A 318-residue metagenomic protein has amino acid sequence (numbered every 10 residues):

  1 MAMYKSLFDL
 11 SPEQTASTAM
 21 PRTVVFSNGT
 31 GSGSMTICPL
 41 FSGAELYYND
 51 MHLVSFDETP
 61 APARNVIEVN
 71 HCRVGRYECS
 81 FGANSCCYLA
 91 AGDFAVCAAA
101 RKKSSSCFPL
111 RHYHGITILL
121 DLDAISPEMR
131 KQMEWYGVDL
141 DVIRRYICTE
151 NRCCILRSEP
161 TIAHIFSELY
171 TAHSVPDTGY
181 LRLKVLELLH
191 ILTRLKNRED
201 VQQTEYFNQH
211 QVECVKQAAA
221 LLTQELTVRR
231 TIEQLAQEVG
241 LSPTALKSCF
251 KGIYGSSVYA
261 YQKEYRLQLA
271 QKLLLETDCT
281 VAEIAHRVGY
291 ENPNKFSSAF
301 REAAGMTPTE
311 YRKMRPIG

Functional and structural regions predicted by a protein language model:
M1-A63: N-terminal low-complexity or simple alpha-helical regulatory segments that function as activation/interaction modules
E45-Y47, N65, H112-I116: Short beta-strand micro-motifs in enzyme catalytic cores
D50, A63-C79, I118-L122: Short, conserved beta-strand element in jelly-roll/cupin
S80, C86-H210, V215-K216, I232 (+5 more regions): Alpha-helical bundle regulatory/interaction domains
K216-A236, G252-N294, K313-G318: Terminal helix-turn-helix DNA-binding modules in bacterial transcription factors
L246, F250, K295-F296, F300: Short hydrophobic/aromatic patch on the recognition helix
G255, G289, F300-R301, G305-P308: Conserved phosphate-binding and hydrolysis motifs of nucleotide-dependent enzymes
